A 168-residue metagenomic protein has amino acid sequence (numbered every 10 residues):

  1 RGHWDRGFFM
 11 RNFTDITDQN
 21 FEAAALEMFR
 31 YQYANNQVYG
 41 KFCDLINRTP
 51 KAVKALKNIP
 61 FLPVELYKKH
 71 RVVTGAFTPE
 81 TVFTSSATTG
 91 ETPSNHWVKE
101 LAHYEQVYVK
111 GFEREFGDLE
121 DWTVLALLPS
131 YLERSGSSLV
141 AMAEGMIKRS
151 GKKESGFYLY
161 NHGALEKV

Functional and structural regions predicted by a protein language model:
R1-G2: Glycine-biased, low-complexity coil/linker segments
D5-T84, G90-A126, S130-L132, G136 (+3 more regions): Nucleotide 5′-phosphate-binding alpha/beta core
S138-M142: Extended acidic/charged loop-beta regions that coordinate divalent cations and stabilize anionic phosphate/carboxylate
Y160-V168: A short, well-structured juxtamembrane/interface segment
